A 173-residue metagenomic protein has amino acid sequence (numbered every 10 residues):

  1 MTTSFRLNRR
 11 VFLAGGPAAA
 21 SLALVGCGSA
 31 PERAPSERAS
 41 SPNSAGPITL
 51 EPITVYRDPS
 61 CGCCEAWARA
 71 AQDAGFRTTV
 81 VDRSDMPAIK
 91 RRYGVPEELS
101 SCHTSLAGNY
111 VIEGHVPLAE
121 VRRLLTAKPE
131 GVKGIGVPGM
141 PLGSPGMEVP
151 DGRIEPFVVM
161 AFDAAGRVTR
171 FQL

Functional and structural regions predicted by a protein language model:
M1-A23: N-terminal secretory signal peptides and thylakoid transit peptides that target proteins across membranes
G28-A30: Bacterial signal peptide processing site
R33-A45: Low-complexity, Pro/Thr/Ser/Glu-rich flexible segments characteristic of extracytoplasmic/periplasmic regions
L50-C63: Local sequence-structure signature of Cys/Sec-based thiol-disulfide redox active-site neighborhoods
W67-A70: Typically the conserved alpha-helix immediately C-terminal to a functionally engaged Cys/Sec in thioredoxin-like
A74: Conserved dinucleotide-binding and phosphotransfer motif residues
T78-I89, E98-L99, A107: Thiol-based oxidoreductase modules, predominantly thioredoxin-like and allied folds used for disulfide exchange
R92, E98-L173: Thiol/selenol-based redox catalytic cores and closely related redox-interacting motifs
